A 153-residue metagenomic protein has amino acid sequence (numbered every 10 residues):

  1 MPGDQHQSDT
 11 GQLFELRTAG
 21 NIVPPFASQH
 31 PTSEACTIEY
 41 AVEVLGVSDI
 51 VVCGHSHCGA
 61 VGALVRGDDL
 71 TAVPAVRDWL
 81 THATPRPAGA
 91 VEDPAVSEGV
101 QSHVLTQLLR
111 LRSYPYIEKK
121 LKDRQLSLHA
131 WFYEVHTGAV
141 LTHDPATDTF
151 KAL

Functional and structural regions predicted by a protein language model:
M1-N21: Catalytic core of membrane glycerolipid acyltransferases/transacylases, capturing the structured, soluble-facing
G11, N21-S48, G59-L153: Divalent-metal-activated hydrolytic enzyme cores
V52: Conserved functional hotspot residues or short segments at active or partner-binding sites across diverse domains
